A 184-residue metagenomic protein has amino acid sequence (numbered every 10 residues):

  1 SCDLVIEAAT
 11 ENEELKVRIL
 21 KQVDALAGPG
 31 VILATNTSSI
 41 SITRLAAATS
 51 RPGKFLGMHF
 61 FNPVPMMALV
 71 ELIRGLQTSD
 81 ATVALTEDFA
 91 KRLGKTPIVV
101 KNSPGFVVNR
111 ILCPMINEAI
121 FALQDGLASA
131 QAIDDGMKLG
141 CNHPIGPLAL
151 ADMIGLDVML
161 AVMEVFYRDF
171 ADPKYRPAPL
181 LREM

Functional and structural regions predicted by a protein language model:
C2: An anion/phosphate-binding loop that grips the pyrophosphate of nucleotide cofactors and donors
V5: Conserved catalytic/binding loops enriched for acidic/polar residues
A8: Walker B catalytic acidic pair
E11-A90: Rossmann-fold NAD(P)-binding glycine/threonine-rich loop
R51, V70-S103, M115-P144: Internal alpha-helical scaffold of NAD(P)-dependent oxidoreductase catalytic cores
P65, I111-M115: Alpha-helix N-cap/N′ positions at the starts of helices
K101-R110, A149: A short glycine-threonine-serine/GTX helix/turn-capping micro-motif
Q131, D135-M184: Interdomain hinge/lid region at the active-site interface of Rossmann-like NAD(P)-dependent oxidoreductases
